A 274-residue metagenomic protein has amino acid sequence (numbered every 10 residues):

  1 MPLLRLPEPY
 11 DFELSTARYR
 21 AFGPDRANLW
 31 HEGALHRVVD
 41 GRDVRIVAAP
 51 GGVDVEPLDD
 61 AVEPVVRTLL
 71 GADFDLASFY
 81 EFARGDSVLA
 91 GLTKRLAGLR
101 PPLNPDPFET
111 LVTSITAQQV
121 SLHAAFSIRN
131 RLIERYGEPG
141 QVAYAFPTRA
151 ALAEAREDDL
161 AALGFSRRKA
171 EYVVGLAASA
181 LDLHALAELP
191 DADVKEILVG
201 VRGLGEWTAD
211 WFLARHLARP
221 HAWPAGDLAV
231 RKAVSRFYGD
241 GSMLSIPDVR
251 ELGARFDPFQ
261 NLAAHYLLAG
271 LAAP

Functional and structural regions predicted by a protein language model:
M1-P274: HhH-family (HhH-GPD) DNA N-glycosylase catalytic core used in base-excision repair
